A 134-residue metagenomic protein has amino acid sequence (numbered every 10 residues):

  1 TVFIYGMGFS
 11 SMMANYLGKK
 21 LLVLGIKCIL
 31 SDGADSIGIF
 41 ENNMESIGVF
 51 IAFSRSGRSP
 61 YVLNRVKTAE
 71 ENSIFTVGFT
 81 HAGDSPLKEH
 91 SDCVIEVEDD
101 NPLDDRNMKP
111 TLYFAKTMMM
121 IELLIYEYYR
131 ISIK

Functional and structural regions predicted by a protein language model:
T1-S132: Glycine-rich phosphate-binding loops that contact phosphosugars or nucleotide phosphates
